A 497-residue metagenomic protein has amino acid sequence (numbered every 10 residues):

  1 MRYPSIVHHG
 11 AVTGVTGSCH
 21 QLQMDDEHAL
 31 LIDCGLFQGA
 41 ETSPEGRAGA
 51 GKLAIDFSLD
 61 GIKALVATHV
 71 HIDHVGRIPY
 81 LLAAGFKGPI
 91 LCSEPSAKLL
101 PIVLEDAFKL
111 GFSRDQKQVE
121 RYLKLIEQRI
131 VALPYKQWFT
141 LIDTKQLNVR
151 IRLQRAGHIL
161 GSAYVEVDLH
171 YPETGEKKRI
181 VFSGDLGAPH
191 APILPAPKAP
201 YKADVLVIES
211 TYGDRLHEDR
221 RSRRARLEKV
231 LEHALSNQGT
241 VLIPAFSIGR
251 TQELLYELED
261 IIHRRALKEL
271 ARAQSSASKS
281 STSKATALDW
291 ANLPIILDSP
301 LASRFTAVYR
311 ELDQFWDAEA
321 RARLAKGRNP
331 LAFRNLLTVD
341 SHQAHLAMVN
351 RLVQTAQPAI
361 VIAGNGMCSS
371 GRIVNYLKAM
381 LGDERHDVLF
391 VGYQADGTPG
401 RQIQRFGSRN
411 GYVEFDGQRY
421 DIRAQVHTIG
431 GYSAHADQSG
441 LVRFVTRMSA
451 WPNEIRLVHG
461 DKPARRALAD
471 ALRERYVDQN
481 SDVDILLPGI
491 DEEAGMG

Functional and structural regions predicted by a protein language model:
M1-D60, A132-P195, A347-Q354, R372-Y376 (+2 more regions): Core dinuclear metal-dependent hydrolase active-site scaffold
V12-G17, Q21-G88, C92-I130, L186-P195 (+3 more regions): Pre-active-site segment of Zn-dependent metallo-hydrolases
L22-D25, V167-H170, P197-P200, R223 (+5 more regions): Short, solvent-exposed amphipathic alpha-helical segments in soluble enzyme and RNA/protein-processing domains
I32-C34, I62-H71, I78, L91-S93 (+11 more regions): Active-site neighborhood of phospho(di)ester-bond hydrolases with catalytic His/Asp-centered motifs
P101-S162, D313-T355: Metallo-beta-lactamase
G157-S162, H170-E173, K177-D204, E209-S210 (+4 more regions): Active-site-proximal loop/helix segments of hydrolase catalytic cores
P189-R272, S283-L297, D387-G392, Y412-V477: Cap/insert and terminal regions of metallo-dependent hydrolase folds
V230-A277, T282-P399, V413-E414: Hard-cation-handling environments
